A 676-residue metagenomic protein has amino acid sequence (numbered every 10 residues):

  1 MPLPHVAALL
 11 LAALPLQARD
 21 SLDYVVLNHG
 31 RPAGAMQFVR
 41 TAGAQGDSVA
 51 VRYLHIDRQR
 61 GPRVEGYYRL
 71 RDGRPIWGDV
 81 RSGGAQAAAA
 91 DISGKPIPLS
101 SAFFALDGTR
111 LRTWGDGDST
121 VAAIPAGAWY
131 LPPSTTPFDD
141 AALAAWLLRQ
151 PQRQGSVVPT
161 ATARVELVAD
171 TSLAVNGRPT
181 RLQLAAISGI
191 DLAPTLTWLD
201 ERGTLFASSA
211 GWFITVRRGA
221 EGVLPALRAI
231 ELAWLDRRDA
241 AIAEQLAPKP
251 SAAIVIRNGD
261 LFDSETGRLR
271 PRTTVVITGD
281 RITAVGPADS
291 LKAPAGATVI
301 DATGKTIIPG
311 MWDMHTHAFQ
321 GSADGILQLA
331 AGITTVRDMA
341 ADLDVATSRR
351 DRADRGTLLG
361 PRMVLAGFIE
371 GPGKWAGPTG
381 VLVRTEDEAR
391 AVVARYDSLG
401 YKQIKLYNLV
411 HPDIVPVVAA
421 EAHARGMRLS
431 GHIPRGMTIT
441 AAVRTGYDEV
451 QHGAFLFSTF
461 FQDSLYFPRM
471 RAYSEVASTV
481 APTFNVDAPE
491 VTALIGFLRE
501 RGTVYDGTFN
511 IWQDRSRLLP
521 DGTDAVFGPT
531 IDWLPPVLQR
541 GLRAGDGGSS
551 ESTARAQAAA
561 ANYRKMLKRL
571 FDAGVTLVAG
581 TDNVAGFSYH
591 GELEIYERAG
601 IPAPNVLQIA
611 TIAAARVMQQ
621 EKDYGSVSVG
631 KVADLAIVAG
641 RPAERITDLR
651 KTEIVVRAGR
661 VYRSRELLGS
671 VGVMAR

Functional and structural regions predicted by a protein language model:
L16-E65, L70-D72, V80-F103, L148-T180 (+3 more regions): N-terminal cleavable signal peptides for secretion/export
A89-L184, S209, P225-D236: Solvent-exposed helix/loop surface patches that form functional interfaces
R217-N258, K292, A658-R676: Extracellular/periplasmic ectodomains of large secreted or surface enzymes and adhesion receptors
E244-L246, L261-T274, P287-D289, F587 (+2 more regions): Acidic, glycine-enriched loop/beta-strand segments at the rims of small-molecule binding/catalytic pockets
A252-I254, K292-A323, L329, T334: Replace "His-x-His-based motif
T266-I308: Histidine-rich, glycine-flanked metal-binding segment
G325-D344, R362-F368, S398-V410, A419 (+4 more regions): Divalent metal-dependent hydrolysis catalytic cores, especially in the metallo-beta-lactamase
V392-V410, L456-A599, R665, G672-M674: Active-site neighborhoods of metal-dependent hydrolases
